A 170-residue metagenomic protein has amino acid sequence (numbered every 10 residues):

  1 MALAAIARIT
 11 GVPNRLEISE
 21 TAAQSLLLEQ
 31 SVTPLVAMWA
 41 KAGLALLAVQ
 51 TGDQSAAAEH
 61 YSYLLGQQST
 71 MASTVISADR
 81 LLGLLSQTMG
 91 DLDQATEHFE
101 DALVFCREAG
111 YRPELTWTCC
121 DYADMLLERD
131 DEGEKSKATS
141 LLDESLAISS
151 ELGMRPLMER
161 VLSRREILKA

Functional and structural regions predicted by a protein language model:
M1-A170: Helix-coil-helix junctions within alpha-helical repeat/solenoid scaffolds
